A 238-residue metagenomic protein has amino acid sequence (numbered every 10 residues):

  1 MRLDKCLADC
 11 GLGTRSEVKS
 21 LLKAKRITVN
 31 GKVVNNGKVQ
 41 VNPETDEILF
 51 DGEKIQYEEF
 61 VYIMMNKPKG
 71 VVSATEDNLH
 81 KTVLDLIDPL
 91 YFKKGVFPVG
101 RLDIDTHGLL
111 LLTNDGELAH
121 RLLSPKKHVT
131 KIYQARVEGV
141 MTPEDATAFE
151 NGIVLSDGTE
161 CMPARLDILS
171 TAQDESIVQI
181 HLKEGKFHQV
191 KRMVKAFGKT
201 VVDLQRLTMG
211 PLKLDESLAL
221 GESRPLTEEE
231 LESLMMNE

Functional and structural regions predicted by a protein language model:
M1-E238: Basic, flexible Lys/Arg- and Gly-enriched helix-loop patches that mediate nucleic-acid binding at interfaces with rRNA
